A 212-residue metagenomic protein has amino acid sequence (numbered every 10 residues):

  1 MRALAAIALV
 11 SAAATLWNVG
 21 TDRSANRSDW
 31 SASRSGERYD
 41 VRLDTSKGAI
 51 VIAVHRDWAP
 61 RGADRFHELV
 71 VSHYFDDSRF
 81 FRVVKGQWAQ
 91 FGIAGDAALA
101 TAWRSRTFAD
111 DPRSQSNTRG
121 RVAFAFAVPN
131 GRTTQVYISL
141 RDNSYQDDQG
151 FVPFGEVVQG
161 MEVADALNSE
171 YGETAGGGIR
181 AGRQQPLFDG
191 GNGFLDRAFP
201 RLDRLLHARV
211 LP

Functional and structural regions predicted by a protein language model:
R2-P212: Cyclophilin-like peptidyl-prolyl cis-trans isomerases
